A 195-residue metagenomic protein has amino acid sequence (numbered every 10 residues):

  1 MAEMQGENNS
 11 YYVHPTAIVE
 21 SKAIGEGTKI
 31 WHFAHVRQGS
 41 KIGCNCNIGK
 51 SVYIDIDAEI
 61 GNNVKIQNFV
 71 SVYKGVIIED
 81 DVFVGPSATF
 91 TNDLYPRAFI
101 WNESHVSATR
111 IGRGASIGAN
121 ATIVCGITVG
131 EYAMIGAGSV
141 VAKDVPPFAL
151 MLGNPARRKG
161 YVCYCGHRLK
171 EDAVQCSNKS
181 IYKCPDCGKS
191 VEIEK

Functional and structural regions predicted by a protein language model:
M1-N8, K195: Basic/polar N-terminal segments that are highly enriched at the extreme N-terminus, encompassing both cleavable
E7, Y11-R158: Structural signal for interior beta-strand "rungs" in well-ordered beta-sheet cores of soluble enzyme domains
V36, L169-D172: Short amphipathic alpha-helical segments with coiled-coil-like heptad repeat character
R158-Y161, Y182: Cys/His-enriched microdomains
C163, C184-C187: Short cysteine-rich clusters marking metal-coordination/redox-active sites
G166-R168, S190: Cys/His-rich metal-chelating microdomains
E171-D172, E192-K195: Short, non-ligating residues that shape and space the ligands of small metal-coordination modules and catalytic
A173-I181: Short linker/helix segments within small regulatory modules
